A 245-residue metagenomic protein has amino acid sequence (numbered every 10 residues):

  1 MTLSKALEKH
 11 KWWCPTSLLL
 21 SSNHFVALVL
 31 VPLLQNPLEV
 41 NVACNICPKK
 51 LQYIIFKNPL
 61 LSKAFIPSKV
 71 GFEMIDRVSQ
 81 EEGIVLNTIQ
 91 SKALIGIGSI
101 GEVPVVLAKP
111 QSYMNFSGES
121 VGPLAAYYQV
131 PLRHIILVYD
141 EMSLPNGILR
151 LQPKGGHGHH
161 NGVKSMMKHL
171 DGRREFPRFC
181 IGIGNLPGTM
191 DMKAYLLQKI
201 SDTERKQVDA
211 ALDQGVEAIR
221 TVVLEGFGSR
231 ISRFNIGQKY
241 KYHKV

Functional and structural regions predicted by a protein language model:
T2-K154, K164-F179, L186-D191, D209-D213 (+2 more regions): Nucleotide and nucleotide-moiety/phosphate-recognizing core
H157: Conserved TIR/SEFIR loop-to-helix hotspot centered on a Trp-containing motif with a nearby acidic residue
H160: Hydrophobic secondary-structure segments that place a key small or acidic residue at a functional site
T189-Q207: Short, electropositive alpha-helical surface patch
K241-V245: Acidic, Ser/Thr-rich low-complexity intrinsically disordered segments
